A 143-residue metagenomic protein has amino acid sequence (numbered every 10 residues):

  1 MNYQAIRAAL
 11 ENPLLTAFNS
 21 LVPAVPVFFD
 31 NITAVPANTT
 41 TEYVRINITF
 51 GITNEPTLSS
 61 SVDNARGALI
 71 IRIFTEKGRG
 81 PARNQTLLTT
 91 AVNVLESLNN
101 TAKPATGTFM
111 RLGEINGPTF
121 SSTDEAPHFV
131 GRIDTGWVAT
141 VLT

Functional and structural regions predicted by a protein language model:
M1-S61, L98-T106: Small/polar-rich, solvent-exposed N-terminal microdomains that initiate assembly or binding
N2, I6, R83, P127: Conserved acidic
L14, I48-F50, R66, L88 (+1 more regions): Residue-level detection of beta-strand scaffold positions
F50-N54, K77, N116-T119: Short, well-ordered turn and helix-capping elements at secondary-structure junctions
T57-S59, R83, T143: Short, charged, solvent-exposed linker or helix-capping segments at domain edges/interfaces that act as flexible hinges
S61-R79, H128-T140: Oligomerization/assembly interface segments of phage tail-like spikes and tubes
F74-V92: Mid-chain, well-packed structural core segment of small domains
V92-T143: Acidic-leaning, charged glycine-interspersed low-complexity segments
